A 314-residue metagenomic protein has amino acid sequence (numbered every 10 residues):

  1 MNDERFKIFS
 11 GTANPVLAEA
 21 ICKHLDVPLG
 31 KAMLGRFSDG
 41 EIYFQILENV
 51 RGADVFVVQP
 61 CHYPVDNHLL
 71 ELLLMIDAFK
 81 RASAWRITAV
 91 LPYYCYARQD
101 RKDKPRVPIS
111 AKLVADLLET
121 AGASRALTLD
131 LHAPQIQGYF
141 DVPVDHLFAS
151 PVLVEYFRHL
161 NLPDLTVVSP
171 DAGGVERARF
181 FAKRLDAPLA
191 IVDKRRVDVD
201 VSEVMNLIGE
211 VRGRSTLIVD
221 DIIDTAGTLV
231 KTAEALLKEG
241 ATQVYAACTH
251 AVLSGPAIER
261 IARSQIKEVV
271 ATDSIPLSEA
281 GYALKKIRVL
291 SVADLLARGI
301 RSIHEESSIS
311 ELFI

Functional and structural regions predicted by a protein language model:
M1-I314: PRPP-associated nucleotide enzymes
